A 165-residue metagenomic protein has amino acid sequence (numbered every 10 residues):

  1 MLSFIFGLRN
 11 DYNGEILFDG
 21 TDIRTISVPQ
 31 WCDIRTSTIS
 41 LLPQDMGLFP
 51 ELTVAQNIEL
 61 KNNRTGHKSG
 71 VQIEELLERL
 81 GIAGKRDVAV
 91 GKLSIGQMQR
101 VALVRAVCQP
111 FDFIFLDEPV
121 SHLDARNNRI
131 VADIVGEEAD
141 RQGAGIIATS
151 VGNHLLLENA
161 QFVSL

Functional and structural regions predicted by a protein language model:
F6: Helix-to-loop junction immediately C-terminal to a conserved catalytic motif
G14-D22: Conserved ABC transporter NBD signature motif
I23-S40: ABC ATPase NBD coupling module
G70-K85: Conserved ABC ATPase "signature" region
A89-L93, Q97: Conserved ABC ATPase signature
L103: Hydrophobic anchor residue at the start of the ABC signature
I114-E118: Catalytic Walker B motif of ABC-type/P-loop ATPase nucleotide-binding domains
